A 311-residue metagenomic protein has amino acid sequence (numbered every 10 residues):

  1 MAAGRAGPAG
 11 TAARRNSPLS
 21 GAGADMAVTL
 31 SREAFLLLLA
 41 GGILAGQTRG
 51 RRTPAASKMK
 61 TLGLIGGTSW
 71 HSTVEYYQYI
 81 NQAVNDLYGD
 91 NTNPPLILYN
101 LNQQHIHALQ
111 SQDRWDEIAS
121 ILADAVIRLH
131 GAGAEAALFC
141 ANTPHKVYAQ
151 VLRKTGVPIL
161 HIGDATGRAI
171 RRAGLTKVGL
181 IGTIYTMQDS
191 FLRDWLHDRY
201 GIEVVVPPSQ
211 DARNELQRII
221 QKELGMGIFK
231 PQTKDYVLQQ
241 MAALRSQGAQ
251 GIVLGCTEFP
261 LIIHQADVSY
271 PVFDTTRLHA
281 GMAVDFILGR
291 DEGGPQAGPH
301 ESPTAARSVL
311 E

Functional and structural regions predicted by a protein language model:
M1, N16-L30: Secretory targeting signals
R5, R14-R15, R49-R52, R307: Basic polycationic patches enriched in arginine
A6-G7, T11-S17, G298: Short, low-complexity intrinsically disordered segments enriched in A/P/G/S/L with frequent Arg, especially at protein
R15, A22-A24, L39, A55 (+1 more regions): Generic short amphipathic/hydrophobic targeting helices enriched at N-termini, encompassing Sec-type signal peptides
L19, L37-L38, L44, L310: Leucine-biased recognition of intrinsically disordered, low-complexity hydrophobic segments
A27-G41: N-terminal secretory signal peptides and thylakoid transit peptides that target proteins across membranes
G42-P54: A short, compositionally biased domain-edge/stem linker segment
R51-E311: Non-catalytic structural scaffold of enzyme domains
